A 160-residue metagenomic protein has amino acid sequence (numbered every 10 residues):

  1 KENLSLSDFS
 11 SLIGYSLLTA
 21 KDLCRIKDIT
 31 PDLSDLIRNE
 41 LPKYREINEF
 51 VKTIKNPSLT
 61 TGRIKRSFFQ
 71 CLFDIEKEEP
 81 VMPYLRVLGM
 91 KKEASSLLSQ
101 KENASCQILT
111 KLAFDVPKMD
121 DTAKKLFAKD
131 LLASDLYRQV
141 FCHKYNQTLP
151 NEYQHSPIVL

Functional and structural regions predicted by a protein language model:
K1-L160: Non-catalytic terminal extensions that flank enzyme cores
